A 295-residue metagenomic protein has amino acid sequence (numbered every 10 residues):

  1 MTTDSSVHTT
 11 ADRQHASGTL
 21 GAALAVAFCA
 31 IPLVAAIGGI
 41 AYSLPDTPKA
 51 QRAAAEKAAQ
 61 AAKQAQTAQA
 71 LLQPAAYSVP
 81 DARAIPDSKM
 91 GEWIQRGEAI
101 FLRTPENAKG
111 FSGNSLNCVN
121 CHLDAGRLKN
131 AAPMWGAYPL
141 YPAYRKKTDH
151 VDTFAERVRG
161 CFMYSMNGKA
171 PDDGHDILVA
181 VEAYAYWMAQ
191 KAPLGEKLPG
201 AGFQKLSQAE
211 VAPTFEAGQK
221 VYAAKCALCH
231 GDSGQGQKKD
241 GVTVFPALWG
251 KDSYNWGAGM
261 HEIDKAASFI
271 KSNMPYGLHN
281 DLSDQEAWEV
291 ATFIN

Functional and structural regions predicted by a protein language model:
M1-P105, K146-T148, E156, M166-D173: N-terminal export/targeting leaders of redox proteins
L24-T47, H150-K220: Extended surface/linker regions that mediate inter-domain or inter-protein docking in multi-component redox
A50-A54, F111-L116, L128, D173: Short sequence/structural segments immediately N-terminal
Q73-G110, A189-Y222, Q237, L278: Electrostatic cytochrome c docking/interface patches
G91-R96, I100, L128-P171, V181 (+1 more regions): Extracytoplasmic electron-transfer domains, predominantly the class I c-type cytochrome c fold
G97, S115-A125, V181, G218-G234 (+2 more regions): The canonical Cys-X-X-Cys-His
T104-A108, H122-A125, C161-K169, A185-A192 (+5 more regions): Sec/Tat-exported extracytoplasmic proteins
N114-N117, I177, V244, E286: Residues that flank catalytic or metal-binding motifs in active/ligand-binding sites
